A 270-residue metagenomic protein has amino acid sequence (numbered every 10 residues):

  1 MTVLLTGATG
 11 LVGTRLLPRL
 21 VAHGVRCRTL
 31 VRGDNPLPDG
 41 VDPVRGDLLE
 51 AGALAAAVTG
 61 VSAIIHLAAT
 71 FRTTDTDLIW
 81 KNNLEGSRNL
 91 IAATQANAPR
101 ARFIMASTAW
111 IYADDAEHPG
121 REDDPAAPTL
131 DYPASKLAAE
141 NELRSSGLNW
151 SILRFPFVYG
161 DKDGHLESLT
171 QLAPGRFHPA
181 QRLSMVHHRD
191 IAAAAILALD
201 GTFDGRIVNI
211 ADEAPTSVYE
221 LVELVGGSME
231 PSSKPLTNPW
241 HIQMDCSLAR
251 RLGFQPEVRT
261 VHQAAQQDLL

Functional and structural regions predicted by a protein language model:
V3-H23: N-terminal Rossmann NAD(P)H-binding glycine-rich loop of SDR-like oxidoreductase domains
T6, L30, I64-A68, F103-A109 (+2 more regions): SDR active-site strand-loop-helix element
N35, R45-N83, I111: NAD(P)H-binding glycine-rich loop region in Rossmannoid oxidoreductase-like domains and their noncatalytic homologs
L49, L78-N89, L130, A134-L137 (+1 more regions): Glycine-rich NAD(P)-binding loop of the Rossmann-fold in SDR/ketoreductase-type enzymes
R88-D131: Conserved Rossmann-fold NAD(P)-dependent oxidoreductase catalytic core, especially the SDR/UDP-sugar
N141-R189: NAD(P)-dependent short-chain dehydrogenase/reductase
A194-H241, D245-C246: Mid/C-terminal beta-alpha module of Rossmann-like enzyme folds, strongest in SDR-family dehydrogenases/epimerases
M229-L270: C-terminal amphipathic/interface module of NAD(P)-dependent oxidoreductases and related NAD-binding regulators
